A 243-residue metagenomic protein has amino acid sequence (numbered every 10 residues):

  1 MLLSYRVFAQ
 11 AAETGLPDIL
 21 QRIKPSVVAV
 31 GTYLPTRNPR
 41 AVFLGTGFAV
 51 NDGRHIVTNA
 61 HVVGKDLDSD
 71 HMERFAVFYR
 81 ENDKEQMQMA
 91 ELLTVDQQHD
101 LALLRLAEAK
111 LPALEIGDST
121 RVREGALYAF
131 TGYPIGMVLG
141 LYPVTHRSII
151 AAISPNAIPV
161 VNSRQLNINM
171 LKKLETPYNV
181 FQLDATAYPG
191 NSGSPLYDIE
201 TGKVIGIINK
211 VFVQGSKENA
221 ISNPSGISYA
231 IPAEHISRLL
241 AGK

Functional and structural regions predicted by a protein language model:
M1-F8: C-terminal segment of classical bacterial N-terminal signal peptides
A9-A49, I56-N59, H99-L101, R238-K243: N-terminal activation segment of mature serine protease catalytic domains
D18-I19, D66, E91-L93, A107-Y142: Active-site substrate-binding loop(s) of clan PA
I23-R40, L106-E115, V144-G242: Active-site region of chymotrypsin-like
V50-N51, V122, I199: Short, well-ordered loop/turn sites that connect or cap secondary structure elements
N51-Q97: Catalytic-histidine neighborhood of serine endopeptidases, predominantly the chymotrypsin-like S1/PA family
D52, V95-H99, I153-P159: Short, conserved beta-turn/loop elements at beta-strand boundaries and strand-helix junctions
E73-A76, E81-A90, E124-A129, P143-R164: Beta-strand/loop subdomains of soluble extracytoplasmic proteins
